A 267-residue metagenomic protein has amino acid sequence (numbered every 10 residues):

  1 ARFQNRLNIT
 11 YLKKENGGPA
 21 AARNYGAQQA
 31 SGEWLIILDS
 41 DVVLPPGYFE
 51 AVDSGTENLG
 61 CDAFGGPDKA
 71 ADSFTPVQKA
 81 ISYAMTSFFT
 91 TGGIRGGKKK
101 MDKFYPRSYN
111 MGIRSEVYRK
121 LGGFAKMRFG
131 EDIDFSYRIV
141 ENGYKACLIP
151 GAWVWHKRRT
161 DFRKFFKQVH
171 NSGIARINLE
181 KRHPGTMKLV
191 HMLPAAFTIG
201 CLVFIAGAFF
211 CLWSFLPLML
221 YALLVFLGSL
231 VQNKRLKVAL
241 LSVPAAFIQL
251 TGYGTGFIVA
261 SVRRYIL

Functional and structural regions predicted by a protein language model:
A1-G17: Acidic donor-binding segment of Leloir-type glycosyltransferases
Q4, P46-K79, Y83, A152 (+1 more regions): Conserved donor NDP-sugar-binding/catalytic core segment of glycosyltransferases
K14-A30, A51, M101, Y105-Y109: Glycine-rich, basic loop-to-helix element that forms the pyrophosphate-binding segment of sugar-nucleotide handling
L35: Short aromatic/hydrophobic "clamp" motif used to bind/position activated sugar donors
D39-V43: The conserved acidic donor/metal-binding loop of glycosyltransferases
T56, A125-M187: Catalytic donor/gating beta->alpha subdomain of glycosyltransferases that bind UDP-sugars
G66-D72, I81-F104, R119, R182: Short, flexible, basic/aromatic active-site loop/helix in glycosyltransferases
F197-L267: Membrane-embedded multi-pass helical conduit in multi-pass membrane proteins, especially envelope-biosynthetic
